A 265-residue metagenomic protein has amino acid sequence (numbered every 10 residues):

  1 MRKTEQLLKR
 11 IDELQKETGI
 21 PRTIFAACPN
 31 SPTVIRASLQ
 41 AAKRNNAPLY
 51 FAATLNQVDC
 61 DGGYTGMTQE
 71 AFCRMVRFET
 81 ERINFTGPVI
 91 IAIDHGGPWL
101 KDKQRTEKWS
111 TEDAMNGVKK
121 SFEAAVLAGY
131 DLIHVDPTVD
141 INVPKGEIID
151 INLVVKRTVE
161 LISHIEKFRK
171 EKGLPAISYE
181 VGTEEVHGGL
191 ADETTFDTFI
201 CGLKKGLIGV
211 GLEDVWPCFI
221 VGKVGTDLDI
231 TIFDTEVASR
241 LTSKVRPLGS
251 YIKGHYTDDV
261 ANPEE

Functional and structural regions predicted by a protein language model:
M1-I93, L100, E107-N116, K120-E123 (+1 more regions): Alpha/beta catalytic barrel-like cores
R2-L7, I11, E17, A26 (+4 more regions): Active-site capping/gating regions of soluble enzymes
S31-T33, L55-Q57, H95-W99, P137-I141 (+3 more regions): Active-site-proximal loop/turn and secondary-structure-junction residues that shape catalytic pockets, frequently
R36-L39, D61-G63, D102-K103, K145 (+2 more regions): A short acidic (Asp/Glu
L49-T68, H134-N152, D227-I232: Glycine-rich, proline-tolerant flexible connector loops at the mouths of alpha/beta enzymes
Y50-A52, I91-D94, D131-N142, G173-G182: Short beta-strand segments at enzyme active-site cores
W99-A114, V139-N152: Surface-exposed, active-site-proximal loop segments in enzymatic domains
